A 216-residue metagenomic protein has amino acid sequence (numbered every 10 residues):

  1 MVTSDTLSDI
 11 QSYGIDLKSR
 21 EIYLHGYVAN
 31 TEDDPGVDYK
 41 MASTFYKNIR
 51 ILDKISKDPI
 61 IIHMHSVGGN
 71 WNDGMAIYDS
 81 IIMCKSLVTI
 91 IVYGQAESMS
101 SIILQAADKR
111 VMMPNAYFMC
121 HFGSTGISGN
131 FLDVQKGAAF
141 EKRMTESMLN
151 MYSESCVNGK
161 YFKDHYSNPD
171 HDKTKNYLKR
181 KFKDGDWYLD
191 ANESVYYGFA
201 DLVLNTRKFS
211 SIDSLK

Functional and structural regions predicted by a protein language model:
M1-K216: N-terminal organellar transit peptides
